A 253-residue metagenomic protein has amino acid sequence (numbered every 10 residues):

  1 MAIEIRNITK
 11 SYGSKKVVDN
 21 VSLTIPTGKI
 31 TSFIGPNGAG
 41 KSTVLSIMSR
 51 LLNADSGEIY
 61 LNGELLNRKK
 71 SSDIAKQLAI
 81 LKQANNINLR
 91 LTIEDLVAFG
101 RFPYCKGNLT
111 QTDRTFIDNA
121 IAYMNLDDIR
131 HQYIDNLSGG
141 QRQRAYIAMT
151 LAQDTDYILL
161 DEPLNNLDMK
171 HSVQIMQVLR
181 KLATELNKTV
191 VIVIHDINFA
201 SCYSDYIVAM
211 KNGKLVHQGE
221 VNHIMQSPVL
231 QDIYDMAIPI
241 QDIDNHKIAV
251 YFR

Functional and structural regions predicted by a protein language model:
I34-P36: The feature captures the beta-strand-to-loop junction immediately N-terminal to the Walker
S49: Helix-to-loop junction immediately C-terminal to a conserved catalytic motif
G57-L65, I74: Conserved ABC transporter NBD signature motif
Y133-L137, Q141: Conserved ABC ATPase signature
I158-E162: Catalytic Walker B motif of ABC-type/P-loop ATPase nucleotide-binding domains
